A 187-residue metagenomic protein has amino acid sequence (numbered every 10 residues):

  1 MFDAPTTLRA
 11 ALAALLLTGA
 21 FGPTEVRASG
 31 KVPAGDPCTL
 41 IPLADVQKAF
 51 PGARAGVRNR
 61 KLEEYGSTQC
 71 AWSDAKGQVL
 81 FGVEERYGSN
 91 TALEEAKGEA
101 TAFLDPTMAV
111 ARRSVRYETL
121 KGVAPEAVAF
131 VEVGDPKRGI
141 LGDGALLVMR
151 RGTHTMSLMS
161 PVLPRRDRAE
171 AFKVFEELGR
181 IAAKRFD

Functional and structural regions predicted by a protein language model:
M1-L12: Bacterial N-terminal signal peptides that target proteins for export
F2-D3, F21-G22, K184-D187: N-terminal targeting leaders of exported, membrane, and organelle-targeted proteins
A10-A20: Bacterial N-terminal signal peptides
G19, G82, G179-A182: Small side chains
T24-W72, P164, F172-R185: N-terminal "mature-domain start" segment
K31-P33, A111-D187: A short, solvent-exposed beta-edge/loop patch
G56-D143: Short, solvent-exposed recognition patches
